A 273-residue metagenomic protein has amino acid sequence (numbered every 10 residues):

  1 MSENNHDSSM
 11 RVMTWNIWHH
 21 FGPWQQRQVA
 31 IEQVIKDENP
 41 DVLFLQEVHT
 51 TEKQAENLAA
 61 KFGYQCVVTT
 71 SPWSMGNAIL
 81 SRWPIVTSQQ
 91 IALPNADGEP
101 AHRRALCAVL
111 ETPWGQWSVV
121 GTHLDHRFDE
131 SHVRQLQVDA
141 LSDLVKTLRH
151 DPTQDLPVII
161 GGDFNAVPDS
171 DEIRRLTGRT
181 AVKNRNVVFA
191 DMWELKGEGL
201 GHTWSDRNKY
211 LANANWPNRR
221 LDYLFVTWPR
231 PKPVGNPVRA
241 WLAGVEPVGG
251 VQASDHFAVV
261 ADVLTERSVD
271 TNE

Functional and structural regions predicted by a protein language model:
M1-A60, M75, D139, D262-E273: N-terminal, active-site-proximal structural segment of metallo-dependent hydrolase catalytic domains
S2, R104-V109, G249, V260: Short, surface-exposed beta-strand/loop micro-motifs that present aromatic residues
W15-I17, V48, T122-L124, G162-F164 (+1 more regions): Active-site metal-binding loops of divalent metal-dependent hydrolases
H20-G22, T50-K53, S74, R127-D129 (+2 more regions): Active-site environment of divalent metal-dependent phosphoester hydrolases
W24, V42-H126, V238-L242: Structured beta-strand-rich core segments of catalytic domains in phosphoester-bond hydrolases
A108-E111, Q116-V120, R134-I173: His/acidic metal-ligating clusters that form di-metal
K146-I159, A166-E273: Metal-dependent phosphoester-hydrolase catalytic domains
